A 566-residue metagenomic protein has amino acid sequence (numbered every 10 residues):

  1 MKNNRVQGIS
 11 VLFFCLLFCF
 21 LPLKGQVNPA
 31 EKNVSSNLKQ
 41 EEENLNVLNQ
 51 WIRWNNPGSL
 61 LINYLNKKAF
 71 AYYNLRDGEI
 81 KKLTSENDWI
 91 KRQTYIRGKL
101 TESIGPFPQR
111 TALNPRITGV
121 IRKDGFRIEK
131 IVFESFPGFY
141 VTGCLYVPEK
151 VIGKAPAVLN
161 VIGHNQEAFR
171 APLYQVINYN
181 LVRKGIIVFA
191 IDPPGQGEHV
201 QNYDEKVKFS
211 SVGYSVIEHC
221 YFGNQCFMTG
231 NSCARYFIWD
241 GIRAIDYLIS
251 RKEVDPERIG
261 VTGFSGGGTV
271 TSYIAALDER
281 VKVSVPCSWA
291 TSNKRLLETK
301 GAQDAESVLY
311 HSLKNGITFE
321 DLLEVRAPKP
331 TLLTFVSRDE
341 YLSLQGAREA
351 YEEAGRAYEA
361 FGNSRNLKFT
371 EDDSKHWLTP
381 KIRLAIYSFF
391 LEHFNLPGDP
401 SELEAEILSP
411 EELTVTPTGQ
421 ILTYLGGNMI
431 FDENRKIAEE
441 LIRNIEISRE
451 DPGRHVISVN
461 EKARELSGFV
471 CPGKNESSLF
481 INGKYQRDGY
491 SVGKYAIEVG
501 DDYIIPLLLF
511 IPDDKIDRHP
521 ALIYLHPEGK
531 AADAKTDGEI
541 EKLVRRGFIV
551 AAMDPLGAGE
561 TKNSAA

Functional and structural regions predicted by a protein language model:
M1-V11: Bacterial N-terminal signal peptides that target proteins for export
S10-F20: Bacterial N-terminal signal peptides
Q26-Y140, A327, T334-P506, F510-H519 (+3 more regions): Alpha/beta-hydrolase-fold serine-hydrolase catalytic core, especially in secreted/extracellular enzymes
I152-S250, T291-K300, D517-A566: Cap/lid segment of the alpha/beta-hydrolase catalytic domain
I217-Y221, Q225-M228, D240, K282-E324 (+3 more regions): Mobile cap/lid helix-loop segments that gate and shape the active-site cleft of serine hydrolases
E253-S265: Alpha/beta-hydrolase fold nucleophile elbow
G263-Y273: Glycine-rich nucleophile elbow surrounding the catalytic serine of serine-hydrolase chemistry
A276-K282: Conserved hydrolase catalytic core segment
